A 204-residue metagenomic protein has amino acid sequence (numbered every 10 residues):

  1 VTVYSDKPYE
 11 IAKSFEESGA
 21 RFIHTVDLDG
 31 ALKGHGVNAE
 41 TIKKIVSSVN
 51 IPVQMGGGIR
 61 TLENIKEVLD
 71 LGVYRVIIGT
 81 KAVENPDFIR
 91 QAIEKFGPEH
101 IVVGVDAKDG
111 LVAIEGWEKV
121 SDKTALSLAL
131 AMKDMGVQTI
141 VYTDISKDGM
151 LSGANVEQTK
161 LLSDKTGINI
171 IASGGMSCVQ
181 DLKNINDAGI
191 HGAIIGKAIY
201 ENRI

Functional and structural regions predicted by a protein language model:
V1, K66-L69, V73-D148: Conserved anion-binding
V1-E16: Short catalytic helix/loop segments, enriched in acidic residues and glycine and frequently bearing histidine
F15, I23, M55, V68 (+5 more regions): Conserved, mostly hydrophobic/aromatic
F22-T41, T80, N85, V141-S152: Glycine-rich, proline-tolerant flexible connector loops at the mouths of alpha/beta enzymes
G36-K43, P86, E118-S127, S152-L161: Charged helix-capping and loop-helix junction motifs
V46-R75, E157-G192: Catalytic cores of alpha/beta
D87-F96, L182-I204: C-terminal helical cap(s) of enzyme catalytic domains, especially alpha/beta-barrels
